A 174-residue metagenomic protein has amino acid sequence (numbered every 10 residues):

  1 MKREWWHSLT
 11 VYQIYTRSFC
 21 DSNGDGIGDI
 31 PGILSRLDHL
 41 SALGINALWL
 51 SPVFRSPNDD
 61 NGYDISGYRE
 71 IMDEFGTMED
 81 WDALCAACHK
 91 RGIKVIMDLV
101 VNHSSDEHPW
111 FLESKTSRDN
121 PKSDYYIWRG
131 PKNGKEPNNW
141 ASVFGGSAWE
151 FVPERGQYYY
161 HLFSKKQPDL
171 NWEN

Functional and structural regions predicted by a protein language model:
K2-E173: Acidic/aromatic-lined carbohydrate-recognition and catalytic surfaces of CAZymes acting on diverse glycans
